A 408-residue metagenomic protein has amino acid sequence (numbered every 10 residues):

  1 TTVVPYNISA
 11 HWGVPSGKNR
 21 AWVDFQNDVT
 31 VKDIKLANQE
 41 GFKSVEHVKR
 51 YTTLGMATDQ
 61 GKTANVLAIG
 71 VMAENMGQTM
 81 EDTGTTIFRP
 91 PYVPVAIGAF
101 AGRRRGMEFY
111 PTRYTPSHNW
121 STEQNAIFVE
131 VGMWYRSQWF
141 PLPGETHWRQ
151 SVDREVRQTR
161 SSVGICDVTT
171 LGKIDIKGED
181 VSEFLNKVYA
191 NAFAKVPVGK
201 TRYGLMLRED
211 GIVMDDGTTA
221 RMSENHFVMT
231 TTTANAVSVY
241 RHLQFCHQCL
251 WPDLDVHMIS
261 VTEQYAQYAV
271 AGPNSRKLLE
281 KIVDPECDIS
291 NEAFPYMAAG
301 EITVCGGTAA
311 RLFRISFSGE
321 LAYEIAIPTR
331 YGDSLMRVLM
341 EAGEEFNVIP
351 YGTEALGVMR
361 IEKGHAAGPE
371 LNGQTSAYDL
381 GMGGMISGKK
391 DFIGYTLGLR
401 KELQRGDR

Functional and structural regions predicted by a protein language model:
T2-F88: C-terminal catalytic lobe of FAD-dependent flavoproteins
P5-S9, R154-S161, M206-D216, P252-L254 (+1 more regions): Short amphipathic beta-strand starts and helix->beta connectors
S9-V29, K35, A57, W134-R136 (+5 more regions): Cofactor-binding beta-sheet edge motifs in enzyme active sites
R20-D24, N38, A57-K62, R103-P111 (+11 more regions): Hydrophobic alpha-helical scaffolding
Y51, L67, V71-L207, I212: Acidic, proline/glycine-enriched N-terminal capping motif
Y114-E123, R136, S223-R408: Conserved, structured C-terminal
A192-C246: Well-ordered mid-protein domain cores that form the structural environment of catalytic cofactors
